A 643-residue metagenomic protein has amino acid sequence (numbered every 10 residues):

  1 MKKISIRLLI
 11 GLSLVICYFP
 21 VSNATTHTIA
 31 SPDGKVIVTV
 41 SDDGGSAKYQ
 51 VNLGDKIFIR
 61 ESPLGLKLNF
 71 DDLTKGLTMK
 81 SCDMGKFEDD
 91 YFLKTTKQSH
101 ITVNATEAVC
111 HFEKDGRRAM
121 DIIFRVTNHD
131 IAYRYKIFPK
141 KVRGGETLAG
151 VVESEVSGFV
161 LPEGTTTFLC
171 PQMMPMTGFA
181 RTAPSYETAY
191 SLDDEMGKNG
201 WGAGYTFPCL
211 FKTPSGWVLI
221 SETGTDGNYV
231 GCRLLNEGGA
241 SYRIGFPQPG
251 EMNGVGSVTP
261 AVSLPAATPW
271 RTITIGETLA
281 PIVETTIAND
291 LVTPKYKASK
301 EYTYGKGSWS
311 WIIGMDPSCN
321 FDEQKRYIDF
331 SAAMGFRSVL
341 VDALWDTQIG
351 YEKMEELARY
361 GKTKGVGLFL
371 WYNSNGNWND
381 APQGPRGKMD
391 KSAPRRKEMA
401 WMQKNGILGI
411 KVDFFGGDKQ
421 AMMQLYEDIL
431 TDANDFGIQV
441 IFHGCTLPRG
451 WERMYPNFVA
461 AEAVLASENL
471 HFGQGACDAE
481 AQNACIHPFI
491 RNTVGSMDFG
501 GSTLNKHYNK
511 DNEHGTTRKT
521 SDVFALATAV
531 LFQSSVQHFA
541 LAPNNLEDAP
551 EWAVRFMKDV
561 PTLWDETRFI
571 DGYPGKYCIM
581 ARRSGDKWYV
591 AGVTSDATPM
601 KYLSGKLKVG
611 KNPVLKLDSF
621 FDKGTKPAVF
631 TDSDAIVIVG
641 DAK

Functional and structural regions predicted by a protein language model:
M1-T26: Bacterial Sec-dependent N-terminal signal peptides
T26-I287, N612-V614, D622-K626, D632-S633: N-terminal accessory beta-strand-rich subdomains and adjacent acidic, glycine-rich linkers that precede catalytic cores
Y91-F92, K97-T102, F556-M580: Edge strands and adjacent loops of beta-rich recognition modules
S263-S338: An acidic-aromatic substrate-binding cleft motif
A343-S521: Aromatic- and carboxylate-enriched substrate-binding clefts and catalytic-loop regions of carbohydrate-active enzymes
V523, A527-T567: Catalytic cores of secreted or luminal carbohydrate-active enzymes
Y573-V609: Carbohydrate-binding surface patches
T594-K643: C-terminal beta-sandwich/jelly-roll accessory domains of carbohydrate-active enzymes
